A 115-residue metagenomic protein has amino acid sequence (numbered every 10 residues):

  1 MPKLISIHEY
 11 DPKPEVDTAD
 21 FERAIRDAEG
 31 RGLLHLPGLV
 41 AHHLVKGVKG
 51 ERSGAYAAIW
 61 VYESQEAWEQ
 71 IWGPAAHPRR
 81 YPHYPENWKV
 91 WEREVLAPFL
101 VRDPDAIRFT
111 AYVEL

Functional and structural regions predicted by a protein language model:
M1-L4, G50-R52: Short, flexible turn/loop "capping" segments at secondary-structure junctions
K3-D11, A57: Active-site-flanking beta-strand signature of metal-NTP-handling nucleotidyl enzymes and homologous cyclase-like
S6-H8, I25-E29: Hydrophobic alpha-helical core bundles mediating ligand binding, dimerization, or RNAP-core interactions
D11-R23: Short, surface-exposed ligand-recognition loops at beta-strand->loop->(often short) alpha-helix junctions that present
A28-V40, E51-R52, V61-T110, L115: An amphipathic, aromatic/His-enriched active-site/gating alpha helix that lines ligand/cofactor pockets
L44-K49: Short, solvent-exposed loop/turn elements at beta->coil junctions and helix N-caps that rim active or binding pockets
